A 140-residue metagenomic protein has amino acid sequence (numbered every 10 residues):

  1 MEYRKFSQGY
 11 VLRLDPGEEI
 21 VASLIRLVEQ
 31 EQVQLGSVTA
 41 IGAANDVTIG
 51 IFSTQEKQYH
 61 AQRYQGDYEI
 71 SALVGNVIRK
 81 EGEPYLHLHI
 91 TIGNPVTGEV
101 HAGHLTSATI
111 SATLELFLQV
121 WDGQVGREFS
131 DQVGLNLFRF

Functional and structural regions predicted by a protein language model:
M1-L86, T91-F140: N-terminal intrinsically disordered, cationic/polar leader segments that include organellar targeting peptides
